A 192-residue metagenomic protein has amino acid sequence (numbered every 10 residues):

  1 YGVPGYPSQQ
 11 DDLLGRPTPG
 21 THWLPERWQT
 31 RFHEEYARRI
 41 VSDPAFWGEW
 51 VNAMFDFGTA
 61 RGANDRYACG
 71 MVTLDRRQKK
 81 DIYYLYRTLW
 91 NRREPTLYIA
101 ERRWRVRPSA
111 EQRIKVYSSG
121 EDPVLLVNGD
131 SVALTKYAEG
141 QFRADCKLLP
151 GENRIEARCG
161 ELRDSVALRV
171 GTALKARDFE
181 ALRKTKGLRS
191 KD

Functional and structural regions predicted by a protein language model:
Y1-K136, D145-L148, R154-L162, A176-R177 (+1 more regions): Extended substrate-binding grooves/exosites of carbohydrate-active enzymes
G140, D145, R169-A173: Terminal amphipathic helices with adjacent charged low-complexity linkers/tails
E161-K175, F179-A181: Edge beta-strands of extracellular beta-sandwich domains
